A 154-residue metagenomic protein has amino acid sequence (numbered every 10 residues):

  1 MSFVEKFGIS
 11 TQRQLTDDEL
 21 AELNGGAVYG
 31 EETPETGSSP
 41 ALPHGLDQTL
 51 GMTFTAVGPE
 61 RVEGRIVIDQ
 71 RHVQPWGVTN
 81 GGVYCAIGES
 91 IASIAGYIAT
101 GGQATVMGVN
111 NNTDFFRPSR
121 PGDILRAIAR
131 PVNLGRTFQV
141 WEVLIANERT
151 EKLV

Functional and structural regions predicted by a protein language model:
M1-R65, D69-R71: Non-catalytic linker/capping segments at the edges of enzyme domains
S2-G30, S119-R126, R130-V154: HotDog/MaoC-like acyl-thioester-processing domains
L42, D47, R65-S93: Hot-dog-fold acyl-thioester-processing enzymes
L46, G58-E60, T105-M107, D123 (+1 more regions): Residue-level preference for beta-strand/loop junctions
T49, N110, F138-V140: Short coil/loop residues immediately preceding or within conserved phosphate-binding loops of NTP-utilizing enzyme
V83-A86, S90, N111-R117, R130 (+1 more regions): Hydrophobic alpha-helical segments of small multi-pass membrane proteins
A95-R126, P131: Hydrophobic beta-strand-centered segment that forms part of the acyl-chain substrate-binding groove
